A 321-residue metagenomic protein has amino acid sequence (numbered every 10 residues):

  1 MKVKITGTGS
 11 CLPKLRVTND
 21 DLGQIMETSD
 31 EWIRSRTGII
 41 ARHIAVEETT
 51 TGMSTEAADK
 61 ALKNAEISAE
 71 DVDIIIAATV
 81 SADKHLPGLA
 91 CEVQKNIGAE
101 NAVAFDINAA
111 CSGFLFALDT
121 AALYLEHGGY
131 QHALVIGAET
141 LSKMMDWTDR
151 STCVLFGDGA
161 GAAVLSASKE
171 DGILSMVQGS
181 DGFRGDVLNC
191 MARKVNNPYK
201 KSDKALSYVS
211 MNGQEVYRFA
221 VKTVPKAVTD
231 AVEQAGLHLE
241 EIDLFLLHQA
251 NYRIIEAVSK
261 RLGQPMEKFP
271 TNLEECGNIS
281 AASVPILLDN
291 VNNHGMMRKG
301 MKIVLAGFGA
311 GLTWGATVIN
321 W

Functional and structural regions predicted by a protein language model:
M1-D20, L118-R184, L288-W321: Conserved beta-strand-centric core segments of catalytic alpha/beta enzyme folds
M1-E47, D149-R218, K222, K226: Condensing-enzyme catalytic core mediating Claisen C-C bond formation in acyl metabolism
I5, I33, E70-A78, F105-N108 (+5 more regions): Beta-strand segments within the central parallel beta-sheet cores of soluble alpha/beta enzyme folds
I5-G7, E47-N108, L115, A231 (+1 more regions): Conserved beta-ketoacyl condensing-enzyme motif
I5-G7, I33, A61, I75 (+6 more regions): Conserved small-residue
L22-Q24, A82-E92, H132-C153, G179-Y199 (+2 more regions): Active-site-adjacent elements of ketosynthase-type condensing enzymes
W32-R36, I40-G52, T79-A133, K260-L288: Conserved catalytic cysteine-centered active-site region of acyl-thioester-dependent Claisen-condensing enzymes
D203-L273: A contiguous, well-structured pocket-lining segment that forms one wall/lid of small-molecule binding clefts in soluble
